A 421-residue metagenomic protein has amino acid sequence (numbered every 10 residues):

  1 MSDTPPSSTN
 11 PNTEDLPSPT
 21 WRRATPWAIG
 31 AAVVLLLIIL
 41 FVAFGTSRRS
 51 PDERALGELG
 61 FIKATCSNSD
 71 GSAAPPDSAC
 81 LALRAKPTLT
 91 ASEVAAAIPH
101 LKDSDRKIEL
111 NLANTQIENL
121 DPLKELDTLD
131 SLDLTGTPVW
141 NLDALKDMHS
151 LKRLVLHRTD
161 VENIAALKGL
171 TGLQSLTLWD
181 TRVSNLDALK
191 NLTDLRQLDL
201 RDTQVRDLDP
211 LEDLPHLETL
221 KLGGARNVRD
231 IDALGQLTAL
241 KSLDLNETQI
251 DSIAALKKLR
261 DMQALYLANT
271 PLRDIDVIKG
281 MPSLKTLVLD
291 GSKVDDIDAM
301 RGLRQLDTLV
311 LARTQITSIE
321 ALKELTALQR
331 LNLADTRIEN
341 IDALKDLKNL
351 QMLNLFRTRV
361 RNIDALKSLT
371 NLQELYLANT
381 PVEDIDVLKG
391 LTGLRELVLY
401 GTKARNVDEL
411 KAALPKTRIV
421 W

Functional and structural regions predicted by a protein language model:
T4-W21: Juxtamembrane low-complexity tails/linkers enriched in Ser/Thr-Pro and polybasic
E14-P17, R48-R49, K345: Polybasic, lysine/arginine-rich low-complexity segments
P19-L35: N-terminal Sec-pathway targeting helices
P26-W27, I39-R48: Juxtamembrane cytosolic interface motif at the C-terminal end of transmembrane helices
G45-T65: Ser/Thr/Pro/Gly-rich low-complexity linker/stalk segments immediately outside membranes or between
A64-D70, S78-A96, D103-P122, T128-A144 (+12 more regions): Concave beta-strand-loop units of leucine-rich repeat
